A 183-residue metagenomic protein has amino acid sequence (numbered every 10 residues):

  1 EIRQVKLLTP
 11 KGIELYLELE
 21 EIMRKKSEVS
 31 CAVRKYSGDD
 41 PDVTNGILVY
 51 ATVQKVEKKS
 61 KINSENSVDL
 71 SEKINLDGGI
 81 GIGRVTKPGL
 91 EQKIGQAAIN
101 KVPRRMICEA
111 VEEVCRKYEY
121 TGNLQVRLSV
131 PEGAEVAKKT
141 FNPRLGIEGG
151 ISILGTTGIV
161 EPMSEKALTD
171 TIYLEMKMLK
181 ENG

Functional and structural regions predicted by a protein language model:
E1-L145: Generic N-terminal targeting/processing segments that precede catalytic cores or assembly contacts
P131, E135-V136, N142-G183: Glycine-rich anion/phosphate-binding loop at the beta-strand->alpha-helix junction
